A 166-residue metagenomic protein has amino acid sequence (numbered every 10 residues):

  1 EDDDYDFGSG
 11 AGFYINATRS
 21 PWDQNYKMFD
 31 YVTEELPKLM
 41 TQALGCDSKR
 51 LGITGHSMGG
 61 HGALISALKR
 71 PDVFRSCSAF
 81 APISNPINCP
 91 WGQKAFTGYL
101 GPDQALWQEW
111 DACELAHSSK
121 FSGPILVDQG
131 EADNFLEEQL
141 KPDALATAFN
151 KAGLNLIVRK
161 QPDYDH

Functional and structural regions predicted by a protein language model:
E1-H166: Non-catalytic cap/lid and distal C-terminal segments of serine-dependent acyl enzymes
